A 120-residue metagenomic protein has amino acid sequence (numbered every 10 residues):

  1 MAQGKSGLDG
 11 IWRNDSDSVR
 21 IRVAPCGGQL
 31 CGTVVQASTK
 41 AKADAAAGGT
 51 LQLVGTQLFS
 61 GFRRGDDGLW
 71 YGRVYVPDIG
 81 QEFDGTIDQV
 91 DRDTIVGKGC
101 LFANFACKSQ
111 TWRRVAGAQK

Functional and structural regions predicted by a protein language model:
G7-D9, R13-G85, G117: Central antiparallel beta-sheet cores of small beta-barrel/beta-sandwich binding domains
P77, D88, L101-A103: Short polar/acidic secondary-structure junctions
K98: Ligand-binding face of N-terminal immunoglobulin V-set domains in extracellular IgSF glycoproteins
L101-K120: Edge beta-strand at a domain terminus
